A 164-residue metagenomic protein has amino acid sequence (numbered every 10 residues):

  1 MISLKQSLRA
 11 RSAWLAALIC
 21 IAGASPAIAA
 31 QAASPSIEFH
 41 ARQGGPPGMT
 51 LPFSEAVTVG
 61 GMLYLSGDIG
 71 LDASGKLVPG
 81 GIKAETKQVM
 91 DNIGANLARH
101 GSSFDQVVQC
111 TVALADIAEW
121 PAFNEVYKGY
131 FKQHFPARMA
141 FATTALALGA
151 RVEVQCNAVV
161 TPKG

Functional and structural regions predicted by a protein language model:
I2-A16: Bacterial N-terminal signal peptides that target proteins for export
W14-D91, A95-H100, D105, L114-G164: N-terminal presequence-like segments and the immediate start of the first folded domain
V108-C110: Surface-exposed aromatic
